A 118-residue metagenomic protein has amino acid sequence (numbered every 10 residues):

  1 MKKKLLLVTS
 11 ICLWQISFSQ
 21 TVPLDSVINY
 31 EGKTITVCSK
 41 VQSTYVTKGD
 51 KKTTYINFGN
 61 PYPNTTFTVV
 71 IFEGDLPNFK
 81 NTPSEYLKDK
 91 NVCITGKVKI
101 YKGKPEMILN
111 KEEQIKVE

Functional and structural regions predicted by a protein language model:
M1-V22: Bacterial Sec-dependent N-terminal signal peptides
F18-E118: OB-fold and OB-like single-stranded nucleic-acid-recognition modules and their adjacent interaction interfaces
